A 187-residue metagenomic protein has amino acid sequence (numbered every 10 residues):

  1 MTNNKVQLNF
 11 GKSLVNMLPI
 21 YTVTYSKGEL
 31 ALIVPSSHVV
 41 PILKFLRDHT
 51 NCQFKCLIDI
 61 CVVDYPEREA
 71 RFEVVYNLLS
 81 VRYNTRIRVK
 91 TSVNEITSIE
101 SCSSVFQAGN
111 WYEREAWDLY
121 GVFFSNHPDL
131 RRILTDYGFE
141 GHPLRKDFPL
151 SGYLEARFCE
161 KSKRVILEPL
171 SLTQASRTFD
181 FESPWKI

Functional and structural regions predicted by a protein language model:
M1-I187: Terminal low-complexity/charged segments
